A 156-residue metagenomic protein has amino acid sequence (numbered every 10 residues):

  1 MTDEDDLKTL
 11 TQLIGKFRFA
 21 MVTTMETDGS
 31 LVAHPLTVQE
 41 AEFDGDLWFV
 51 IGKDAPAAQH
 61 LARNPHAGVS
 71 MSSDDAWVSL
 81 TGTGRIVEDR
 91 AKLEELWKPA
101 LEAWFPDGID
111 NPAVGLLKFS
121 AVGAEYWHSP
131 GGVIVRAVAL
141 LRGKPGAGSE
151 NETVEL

Functional and structural regions predicted by a protein language model:
M1-T23, T27, G146-L156: Extreme N-terminal tail/first-helix region
D3-L7, D54, L101: Charged, amphipathic alpha-helical segments
L7, R90-E94, I134: Alpha-helix initiation and N-capping motif
R18-K53, Q59-S73, V78-T81: Short beta-strand segments
Q39-E40, T83-V87, G131-V133: A short, sequence-level motif marking secondary-structure junctions
A57-G123: Short, structured beta-strand-loop surface elements
D110-L156: C-terminal edge-of-domain segments
